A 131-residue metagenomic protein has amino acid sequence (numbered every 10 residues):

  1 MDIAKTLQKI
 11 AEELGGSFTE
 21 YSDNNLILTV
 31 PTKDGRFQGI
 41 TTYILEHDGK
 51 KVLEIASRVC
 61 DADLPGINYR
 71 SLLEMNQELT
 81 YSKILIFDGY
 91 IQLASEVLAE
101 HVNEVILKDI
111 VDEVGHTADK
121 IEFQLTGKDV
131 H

Functional and structural regions predicted by a protein language model:
M1-F37, I86: Charge-rich, low-complexity N-terminal segments
D2-T6, L64, N68, I106-E113 (+1 more regions): Short amphipathic alpha-helical segments
T6-E13, S71-M75, Q124: Residues that form generic nucleotide/phosphate-binding pockets
Q8-Y21, D48-G66, K128-D129: Charged, low-complexity, helix/coiled-coil-prone segments
L28-E54: Glycine-rich portal/gate segments that line the openings of hydrophobic small-molecule binding cavities
D34-G35, D61, A99-H101: Short, surface-exposed beta-strand-loop junctions and turns on beta-sheet-rich folds
K50-Y90, A94: Short, internal acidic amphipathic alpha-helical interface segments that mediate docking to partner proteins
Y81-D112, H116-H131: Well-ordered alpha/beta subsegment
